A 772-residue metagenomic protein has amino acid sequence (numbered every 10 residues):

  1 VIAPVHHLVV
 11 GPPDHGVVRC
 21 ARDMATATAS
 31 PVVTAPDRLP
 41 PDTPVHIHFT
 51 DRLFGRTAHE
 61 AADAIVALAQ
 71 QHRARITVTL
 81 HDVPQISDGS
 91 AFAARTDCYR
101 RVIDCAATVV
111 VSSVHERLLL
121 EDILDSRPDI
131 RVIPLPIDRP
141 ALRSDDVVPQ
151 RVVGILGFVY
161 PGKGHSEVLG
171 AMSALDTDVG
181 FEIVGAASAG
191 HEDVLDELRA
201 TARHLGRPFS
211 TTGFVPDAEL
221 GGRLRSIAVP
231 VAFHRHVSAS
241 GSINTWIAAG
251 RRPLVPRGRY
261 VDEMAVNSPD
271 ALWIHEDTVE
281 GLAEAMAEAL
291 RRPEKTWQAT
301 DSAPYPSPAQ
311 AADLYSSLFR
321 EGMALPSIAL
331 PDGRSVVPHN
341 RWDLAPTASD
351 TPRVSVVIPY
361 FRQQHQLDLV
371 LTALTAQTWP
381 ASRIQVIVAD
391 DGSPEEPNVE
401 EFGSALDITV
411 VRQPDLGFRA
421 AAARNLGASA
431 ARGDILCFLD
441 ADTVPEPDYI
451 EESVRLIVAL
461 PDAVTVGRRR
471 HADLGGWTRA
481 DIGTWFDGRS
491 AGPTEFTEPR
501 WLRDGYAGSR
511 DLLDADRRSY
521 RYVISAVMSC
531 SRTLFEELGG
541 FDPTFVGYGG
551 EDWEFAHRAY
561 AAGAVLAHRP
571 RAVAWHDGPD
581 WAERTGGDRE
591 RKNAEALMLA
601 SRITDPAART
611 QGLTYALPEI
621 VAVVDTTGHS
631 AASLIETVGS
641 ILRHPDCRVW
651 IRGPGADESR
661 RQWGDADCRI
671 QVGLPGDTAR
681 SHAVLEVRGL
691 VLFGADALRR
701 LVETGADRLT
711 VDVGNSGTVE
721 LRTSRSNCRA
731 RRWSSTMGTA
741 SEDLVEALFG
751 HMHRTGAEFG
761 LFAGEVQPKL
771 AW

Functional and structural regions predicted by a protein language model:
R19, Y160-A174, D193, N244: A conserved mid-protein helix/loop that constitutes part of the nucleotide-sugar donor-binding site
L195-G221, G403-I408, C668-R669: Nucleotide-activated donor-binding/catalytic signature segment of Leloir-type glycosyltransferases, i.e., the conserved
D277, R291-A324: A charged, aromatic-enriched C-terminal amphipathic alpha-helix characteristic of glycosyltransferases across folds
L325-A376, A600-A632, E765, W772: N-proximal low-complexity "stem/linker" segments adjacent to membrane-targeting elements
A373-L416, L642-I670: Acidic donor-binding segment of Leloir-type glycosyltransferases
Q413-A431, A480, R669-D677: Glycine-rich, basic loop-to-helix element that forms the pyrophosphate-binding segment of sugar-nucleotide handling
L436, V684-E686: Short aromatic/hydrophobic "clamp" motif used to bind/position activated sugar donors
D448-E498, L692-S726: Conserved donor NDP-sugar-binding/catalytic core segment of glycosyltransferases
